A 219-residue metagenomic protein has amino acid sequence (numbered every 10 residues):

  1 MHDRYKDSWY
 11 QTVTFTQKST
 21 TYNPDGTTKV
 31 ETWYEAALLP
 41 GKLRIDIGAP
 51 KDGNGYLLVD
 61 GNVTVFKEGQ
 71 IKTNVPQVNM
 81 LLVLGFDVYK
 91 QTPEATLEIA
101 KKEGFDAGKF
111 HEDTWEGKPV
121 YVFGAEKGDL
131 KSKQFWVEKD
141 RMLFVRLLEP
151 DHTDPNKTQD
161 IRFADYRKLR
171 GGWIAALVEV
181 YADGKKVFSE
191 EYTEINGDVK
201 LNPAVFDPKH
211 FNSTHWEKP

Functional and structural regions predicted by a protein language model:
D3-I71, G108-K109: N-terminal mature ectodomain segment of secretory-pathway/periplasmic proteins
W9, N62-K131, D151-K157, V205-P219: Flexible, processing/modification-adjacent segments and terminal tails in exported/periplasmic/extracellular proteins
T14-T20, D46, T64, E112 (+3 more regions): Residue-level detector of beta-strand face positions
Y22, A37, G48-K51, F105-D106 (+3 more regions): Peripheral terminal and inter-domain segments
P24, L39, G61, K67 (+4 more regions): Short, ordered coil/turn segments that flank beta-strands lining enzyme active or ligand-binding pockets
V30-W33, G55-G61, K72-L82, V137 (+2 more regions): Short amphipathic beta-strand/extended segments with alternating polar/hydrophobic composition
L39-I45, V65-F66, V83-V88, K168-G172 (+1 more regions): Short, surface-exposed linear segments at secondary-structure transitions and domain or protein termini
D52, E116-P208: Gly/Pro-enriched, hydrophobic low-complexity segments that function as extracytoplasmic propeptides/linkers
